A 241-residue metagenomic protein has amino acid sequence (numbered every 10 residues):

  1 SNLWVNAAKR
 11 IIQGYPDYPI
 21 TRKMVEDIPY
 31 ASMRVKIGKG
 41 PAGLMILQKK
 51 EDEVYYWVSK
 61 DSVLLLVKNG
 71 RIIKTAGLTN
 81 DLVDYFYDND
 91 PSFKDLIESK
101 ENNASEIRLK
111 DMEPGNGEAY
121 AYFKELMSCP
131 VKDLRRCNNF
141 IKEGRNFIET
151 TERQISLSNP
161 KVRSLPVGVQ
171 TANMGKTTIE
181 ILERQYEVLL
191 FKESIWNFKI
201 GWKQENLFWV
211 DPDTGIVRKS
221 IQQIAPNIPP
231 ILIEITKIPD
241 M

Functional and structural regions predicted by a protein language model:
S1-K100, N146-M241: Acidic, serine/threonine-rich low-complexity disordered tracts
D95, R108, E125-L126, D133: Acidic/proline-rich low-complexity IDRs
D95-I97, R108-E113, E118: Extended low-complexity, intrinsically disordered and solenoidal helical-scaffold regions
R108-K110, C129-P130, C137, E152 (+2 more regions): Exposed boundary/loop context
Y120, S128-C129: Regular, well-ordered alpha-helical segments
E125, V131-L157: Predominantly extracellular/secreted and cell-surface proteins with exposed, flexible low-complexity segments
